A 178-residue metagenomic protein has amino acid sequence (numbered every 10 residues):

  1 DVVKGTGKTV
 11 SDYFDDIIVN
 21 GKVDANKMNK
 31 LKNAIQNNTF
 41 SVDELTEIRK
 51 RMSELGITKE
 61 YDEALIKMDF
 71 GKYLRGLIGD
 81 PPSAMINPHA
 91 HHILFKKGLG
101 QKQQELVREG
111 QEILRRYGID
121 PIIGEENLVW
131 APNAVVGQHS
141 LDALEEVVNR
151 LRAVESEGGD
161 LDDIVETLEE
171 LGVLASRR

Functional and structural regions predicted by a protein language model:
D1-K4: Hydrophobic, membrane-inserting alpha-helical segments
G7-R178: Catalytic toxin/effector domains delivered as secreted proteins or via bacterial secretion systems
